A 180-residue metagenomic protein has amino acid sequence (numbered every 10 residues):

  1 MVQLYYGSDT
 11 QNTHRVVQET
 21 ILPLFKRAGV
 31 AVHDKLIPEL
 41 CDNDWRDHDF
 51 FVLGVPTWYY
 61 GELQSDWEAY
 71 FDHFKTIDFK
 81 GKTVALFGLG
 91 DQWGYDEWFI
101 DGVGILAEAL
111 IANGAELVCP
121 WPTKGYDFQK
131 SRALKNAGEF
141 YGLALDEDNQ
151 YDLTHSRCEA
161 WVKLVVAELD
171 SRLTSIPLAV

Functional and structural regions predicted by a protein language model:
M1-Q3, H33, A85, V118: A structural signal for isolated positions on well-ordered beta-strands in alpha/beta enzyme cores
V2-L24: N-terminal beta1-alpha1 ligand-phosphate binding loop
L4-Y6, K35-P38, Y70-H73: Short acidic/polar alpha-helix capping motifs at helix-coil junctions
R27-A28, D47-V180: FMN-binding flavodoxin-like domain, especially the glycine-rich phosphate-binding loop
A28-C41: A short beta-strand-loop structural module common to alpha/beta enzyme folds
